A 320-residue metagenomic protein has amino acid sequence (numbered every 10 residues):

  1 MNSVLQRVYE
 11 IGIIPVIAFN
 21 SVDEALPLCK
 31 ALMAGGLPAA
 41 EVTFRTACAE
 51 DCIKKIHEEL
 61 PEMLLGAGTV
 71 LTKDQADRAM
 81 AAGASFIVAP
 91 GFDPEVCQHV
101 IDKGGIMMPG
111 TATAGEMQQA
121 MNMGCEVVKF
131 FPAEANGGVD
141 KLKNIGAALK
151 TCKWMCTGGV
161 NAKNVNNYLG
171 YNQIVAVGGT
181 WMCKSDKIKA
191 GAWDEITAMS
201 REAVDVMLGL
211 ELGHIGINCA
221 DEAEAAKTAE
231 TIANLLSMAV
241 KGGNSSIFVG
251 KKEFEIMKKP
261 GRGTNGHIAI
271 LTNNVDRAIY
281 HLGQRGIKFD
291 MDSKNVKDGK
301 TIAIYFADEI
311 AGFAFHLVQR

Functional and structural regions predicted by a protein language model:
V4-A18, V204-A229, G263-I270: N-terminal beta-strand motif that seeds the catalytic metal site of vicinal oxygen chelate
P15, L32, A79, V128 (+2 more regions): Conserved, mostly hydrophobic/aromatic
V16-A18, A39-T46, M63-L71, A84-F92 (+4 more regions): Catalytic beta/alpha-barrel core
L28, R45-A47, G216-F254, Q284 (+2 more regions): Core segments of cupin and vicinal oxygen chelate
L28, T72-A82, G115-M123, D140 (+1 more regions): Catalytic cores of alpha/beta
P90-V96, K129-V139, Q173-I196: Glycine-rich phosphate-binding active-site loops on the catalytic face of alpha/beta enzymes
V100-G105, D186-L208: C-terminal helical cap(s) of enzyme catalytic domains, especially alpha/beta-barrels
K252-K258, G283-R320: Vicinal oxygen chelate
